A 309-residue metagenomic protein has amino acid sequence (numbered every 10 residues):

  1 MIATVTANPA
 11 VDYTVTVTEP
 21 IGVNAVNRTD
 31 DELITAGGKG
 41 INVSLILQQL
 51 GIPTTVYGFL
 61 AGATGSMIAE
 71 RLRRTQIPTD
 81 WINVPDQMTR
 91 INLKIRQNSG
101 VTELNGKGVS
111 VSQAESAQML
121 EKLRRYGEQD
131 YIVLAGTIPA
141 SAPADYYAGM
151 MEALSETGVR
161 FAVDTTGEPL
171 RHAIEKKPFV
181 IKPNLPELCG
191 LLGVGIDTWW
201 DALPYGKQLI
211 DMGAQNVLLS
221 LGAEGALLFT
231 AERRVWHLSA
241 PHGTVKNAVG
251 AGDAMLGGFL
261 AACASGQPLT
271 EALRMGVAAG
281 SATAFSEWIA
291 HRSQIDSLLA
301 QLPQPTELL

Functional and structural regions predicted by a protein language model:
M1-Y57, G65-M67, L309: Glycine-rich phosphate/adenosyl-contacting loop at the front of the ribokinase-like
I2, I52-T54, T79-D80, F161 (+1 more regions): Hydrophobic anchor at the start of a short beta-strand that flanks the dinucleotide cofactor-binding loop
V23-A25, Q49-D130, L299-L309: Conserved N-terminal subdomain of the carbohydrate kinase-like
L45, I91-I95, A226-F229: Short beta-strand scaffold segments in enzyme catalytic cores
Q48, S155, A264: Gly/Ala-rich phosphate-binding loop of Rossmann-like dinucleotide-binding domains, activating on the conserved
E103-N105, Q129-G136, D164, K182-E187: Short beta-strands and strand-loop turn motifs
A144-E232: Conserved phosphate/ATP/ADP-binding segment of small-molecule kinases
R171, W200-L309: Conserved phosphate-binding/catalytic region of the ribokinase-like
